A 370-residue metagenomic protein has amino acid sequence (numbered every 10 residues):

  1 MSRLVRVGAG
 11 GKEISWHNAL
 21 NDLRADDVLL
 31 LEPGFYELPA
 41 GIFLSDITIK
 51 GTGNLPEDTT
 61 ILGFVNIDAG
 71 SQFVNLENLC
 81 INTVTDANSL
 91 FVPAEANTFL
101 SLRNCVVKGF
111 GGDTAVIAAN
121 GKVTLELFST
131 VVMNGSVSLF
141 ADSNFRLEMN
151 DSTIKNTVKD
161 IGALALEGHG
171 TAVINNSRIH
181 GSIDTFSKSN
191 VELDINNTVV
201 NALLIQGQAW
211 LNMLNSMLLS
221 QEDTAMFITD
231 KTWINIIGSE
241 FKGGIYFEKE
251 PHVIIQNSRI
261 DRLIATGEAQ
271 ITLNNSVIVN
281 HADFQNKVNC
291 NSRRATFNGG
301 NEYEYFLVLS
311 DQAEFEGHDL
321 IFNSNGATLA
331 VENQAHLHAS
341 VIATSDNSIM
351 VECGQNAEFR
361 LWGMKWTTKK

Functional and structural regions predicted by a protein language model:
M1-E37: Acidic Gly/Asp/Thr-rich repetitive segments characteristic of extracellular carbohydrate-active and adhesion proteins
S2, D26, D46, S71-F73 (+6 more regions): A general structural motif
L4-G8, A40-D46, E57-A69, L100-L102 (+5 more regions): Extracellular beta-sheet-rich ligand-binding/adhesion modules
G8-K12, D46-L90, K108-F110: Right-handed parallel beta-helix/beta-spiral solenoid domain characteristic of secreted/periplasmic
S15-L23, Y36-L44, I61-A69, A87-E95 (+13 more regions): Short, T/G/N/S-enriched strand-turn elements that build extracellular solenoid repeat scaffolds
F35, G53, C80, V106 (+12 more regions): A structural signal for beta-strand register positions
T48-G51, F73-L76, F99-N104, V123-L127 (+17 more regions): All-beta strand scaffolds that present successive hydrophobic residues in beta-strands
C80-I161, A165-V173, R178-I179, F186-S189: Right-handed parallel beta-helix
